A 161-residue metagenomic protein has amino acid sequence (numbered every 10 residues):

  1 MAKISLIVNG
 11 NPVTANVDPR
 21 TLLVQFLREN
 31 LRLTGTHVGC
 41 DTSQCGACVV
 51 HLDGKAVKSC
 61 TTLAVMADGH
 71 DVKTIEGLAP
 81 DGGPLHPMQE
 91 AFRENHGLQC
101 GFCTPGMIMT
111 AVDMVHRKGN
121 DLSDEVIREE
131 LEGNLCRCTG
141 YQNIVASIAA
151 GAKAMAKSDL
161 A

Functional and structural regions predicted by a protein language model:
M1-A161: Signature of N-terminal electron-transfer/Fe-S-associated modules in redox systems
